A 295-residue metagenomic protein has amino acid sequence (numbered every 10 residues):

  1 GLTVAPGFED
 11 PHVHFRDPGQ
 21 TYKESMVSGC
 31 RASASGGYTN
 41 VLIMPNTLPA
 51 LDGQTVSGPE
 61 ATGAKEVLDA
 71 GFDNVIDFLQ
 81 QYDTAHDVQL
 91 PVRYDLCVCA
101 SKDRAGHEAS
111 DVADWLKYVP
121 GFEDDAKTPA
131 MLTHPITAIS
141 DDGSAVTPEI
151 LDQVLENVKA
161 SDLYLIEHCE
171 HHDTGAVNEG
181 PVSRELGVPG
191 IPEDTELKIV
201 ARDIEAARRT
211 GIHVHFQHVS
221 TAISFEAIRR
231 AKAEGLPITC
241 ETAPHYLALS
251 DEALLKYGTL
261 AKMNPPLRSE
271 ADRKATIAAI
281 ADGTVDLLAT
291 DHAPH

Functional and structural regions predicted by a protein language model:
G1, H12, S33, G37 (+6 more regions): Divalent metal-coordination and catalytic microenvironments
L2-H86: Metal-associated gating/positioning segment near the N- to mid-region
P11-E24, P45, D52, R93-A109 (+2 more regions): Active-site mouth loops of central-metabolism enzymes
F15-D17, H171, P244, P294: Short active-site segment of divalent metal-dependent hydrolases/proteases that encodes the spacing between
P45-P49, C99, S144, E170 (+2 more regions): Short, ordered loop/turn segments at secondary-structure junctions
L48-D52, A61-F72, A100-A105, A145-T147 (+3 more regions): Short, small-residue-enriched loops and turns at beta-alpha junctions that line or gate enzyme active sites
Q80-C99: A glycine-rich helix N-cap at a beta->alpha junction
A109-L288: Histidine/acidic residue-rich metal-binding segments in metalloenzymes
